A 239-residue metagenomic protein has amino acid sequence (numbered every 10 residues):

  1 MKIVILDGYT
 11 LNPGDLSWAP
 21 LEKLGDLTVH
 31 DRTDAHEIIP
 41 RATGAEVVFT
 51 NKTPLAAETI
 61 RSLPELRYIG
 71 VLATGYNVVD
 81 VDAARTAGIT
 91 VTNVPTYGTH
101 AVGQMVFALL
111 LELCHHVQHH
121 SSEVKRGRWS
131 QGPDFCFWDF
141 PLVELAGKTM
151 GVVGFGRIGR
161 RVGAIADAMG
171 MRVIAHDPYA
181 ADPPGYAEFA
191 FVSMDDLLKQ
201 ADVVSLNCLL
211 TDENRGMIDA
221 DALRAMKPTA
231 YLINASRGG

Functional and structural regions predicted by a protein language model:
M1-V47, R172-I174: N-terminal glycine-/charge-rich "phosphate-binding" loop or analogous flexible N-terminal tail
D31, L72-A73, I89-H100, S236: Short beta->alpha connector loops at strand-helix junctions that form conserved, small/polar/Pro-enriched
L55-R61, I174, P178-G239: Rossmann-like adenosine-cofactor binding region
N77-A87, S236-G239: Rossmann-fold NAD(P)-binding glycine/threonine-rich loop
A87, P95-T149, A164: Phosphate-binding beta-alpha-beta segment of Rossmann-like dinucleotide-binding domains, i.e., the NAD(P)
F155-G156: Glycine-rich Rossmann-fold phosphate-binding loop(s) that bind the pyrophosphate of adenine dinucleotide cofactors
G159-R160: N-terminal Rossmann-fold NAD(P) dinucleotide-binding loop
